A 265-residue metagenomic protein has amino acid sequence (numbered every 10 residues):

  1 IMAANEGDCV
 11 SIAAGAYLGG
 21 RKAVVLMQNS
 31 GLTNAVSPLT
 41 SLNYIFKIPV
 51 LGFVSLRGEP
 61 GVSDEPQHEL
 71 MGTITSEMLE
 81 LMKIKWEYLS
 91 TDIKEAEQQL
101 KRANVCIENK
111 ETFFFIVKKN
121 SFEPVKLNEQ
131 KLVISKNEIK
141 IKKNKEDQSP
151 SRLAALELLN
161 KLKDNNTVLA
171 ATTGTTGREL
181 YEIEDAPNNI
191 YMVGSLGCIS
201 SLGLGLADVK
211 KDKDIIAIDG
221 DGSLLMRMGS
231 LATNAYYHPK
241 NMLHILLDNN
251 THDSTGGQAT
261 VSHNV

Functional and structural regions predicted by a protein language model:
I1-S11, L26-G31, D92, T173 (+2 more regions): Active-site nucleophile and cofactor-binding loops and adjacent substrate-binding regions of central metabolic enzymes
Y17-L18: Short hydrophobic alpha-helices that are characteristic scaffold elements of the AMP-binding
K22, L42, K47-L56, P60-G72 (+3 more regions): Thiamine diphosphate
S30-T33, D92-Q98, P150, G222-R227: Active-site glycine- and acidic-residue-rich loops that bind and position anionic ligands or nucleotide-like cofactors
T33-V36, N43, E111-P150, I183-A186: Glycine/aspartate-rich loop-and-adjacent alpha/beta segment that forms the canonical ThDP
R57-G58, V117-E123, T173-G177, N249-T251: Glycine-rich beta-alpha junction loops
L81-L132: Structural signature of the thiamine diphosphate
N137-I199: Active-site diphosphate/adenylate-binding microenvironment
